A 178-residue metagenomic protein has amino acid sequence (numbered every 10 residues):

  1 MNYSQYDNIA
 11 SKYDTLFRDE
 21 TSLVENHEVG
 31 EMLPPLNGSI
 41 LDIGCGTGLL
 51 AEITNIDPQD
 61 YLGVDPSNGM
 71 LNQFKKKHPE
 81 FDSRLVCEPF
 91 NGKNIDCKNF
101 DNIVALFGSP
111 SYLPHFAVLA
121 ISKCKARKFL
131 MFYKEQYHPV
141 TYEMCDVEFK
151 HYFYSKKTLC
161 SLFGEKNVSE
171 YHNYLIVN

Functional and structural regions predicted by a protein language model:
M1-P35: Conserved class I S-adenosyl-L-methionine
N37-G46: Conserved class I S-adenosyl-L-methionine
T47-G92: Class I SAM-dependent methyltransferase SAM/SAH-binding core
I95-N102: A short acidic, Gly/Pro-enriched loop at the edge of an enzyme's catalytic core that lines a small-molecule cofactor
L106-F107: Residues lining the SAM
S111-K123: A short, conserved alpha-helix within the catalytic core of class I
F129-F149: Conserved class I S-adenosyl-L-methionine
F149-K166: Short alpha-helix
